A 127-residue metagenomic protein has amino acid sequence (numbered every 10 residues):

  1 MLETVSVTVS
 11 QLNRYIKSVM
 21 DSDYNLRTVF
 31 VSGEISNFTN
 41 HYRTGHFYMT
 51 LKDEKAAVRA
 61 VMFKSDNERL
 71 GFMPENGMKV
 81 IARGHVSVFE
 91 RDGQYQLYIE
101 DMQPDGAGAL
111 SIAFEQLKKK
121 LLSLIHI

Functional and structural regions predicted by a protein language model:
T8-R27: Short boundary/loop segments of OB/S1/cold-shock single-stranded nucleic-acid-binding domains
V29-N37, E75-V88: OB-fold and OB-like beta-barrel modules that bind single-stranded nucleic acids
S36-T39, K52, F63, S87: Conserved positions in beta-strands of structured domains
F38-R43, R91: Short, conserved beta-turn/loop elements at beta-strand boundaries and strand-helix junctions
F47-A60: OB-fold (S1/OB) nucleic-acid-binding surfaces
V58-G71: Beta-strand/loop nucleic-acid-binding surfaces
S87-I112: OB-fold/S1-family single-stranded nucleic acid-binding modules
I125-I127: Conserved small/polar residues in nucleotide/adenosyl-binding loops
